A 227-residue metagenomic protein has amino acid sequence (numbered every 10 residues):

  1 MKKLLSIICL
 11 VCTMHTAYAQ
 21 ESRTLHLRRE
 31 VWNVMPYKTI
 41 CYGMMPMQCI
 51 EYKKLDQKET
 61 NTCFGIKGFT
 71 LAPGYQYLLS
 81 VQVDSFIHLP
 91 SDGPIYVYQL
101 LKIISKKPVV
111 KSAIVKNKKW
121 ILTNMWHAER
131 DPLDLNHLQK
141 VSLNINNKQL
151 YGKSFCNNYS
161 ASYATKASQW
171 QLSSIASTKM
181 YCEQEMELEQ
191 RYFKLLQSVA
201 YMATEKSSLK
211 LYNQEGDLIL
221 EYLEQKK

Functional and structural regions predicted by a protein language model:
M1-S22: Bacterial Sec-dependent N-terminal signal peptides
Q20-A72, L78-Q82, F86-K227: Lipid interaction determinants
